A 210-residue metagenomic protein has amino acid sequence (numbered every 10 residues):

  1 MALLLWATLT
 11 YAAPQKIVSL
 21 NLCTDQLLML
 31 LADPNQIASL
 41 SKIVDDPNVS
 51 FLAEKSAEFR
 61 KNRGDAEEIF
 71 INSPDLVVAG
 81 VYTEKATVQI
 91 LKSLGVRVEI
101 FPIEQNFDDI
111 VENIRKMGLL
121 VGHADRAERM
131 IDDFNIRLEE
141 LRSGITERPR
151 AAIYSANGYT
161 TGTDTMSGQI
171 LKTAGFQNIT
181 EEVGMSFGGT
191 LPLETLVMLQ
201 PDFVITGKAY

Functional and structural regions predicted by a protein language model:
A7-L9: N-terminal signal peptide c-region/cleavage motif recognized by signal peptidases
A12-K16, A86-Y159, T180-E182, F187 (+3 more regions): Extracytoplasmic substrate-binding proteins
K16-Y82, A86-T87, E99, F176-I179 (+1 more regions): A short, structured surface patch at a secondary-structure boundary
N21, V81, F203, G207-Y210: Short secondary-structure boundary segments
I69, L171, L196-V197: Hydrophobic residues within well-ordered alpha-helices
T160-I179: A structural motif
